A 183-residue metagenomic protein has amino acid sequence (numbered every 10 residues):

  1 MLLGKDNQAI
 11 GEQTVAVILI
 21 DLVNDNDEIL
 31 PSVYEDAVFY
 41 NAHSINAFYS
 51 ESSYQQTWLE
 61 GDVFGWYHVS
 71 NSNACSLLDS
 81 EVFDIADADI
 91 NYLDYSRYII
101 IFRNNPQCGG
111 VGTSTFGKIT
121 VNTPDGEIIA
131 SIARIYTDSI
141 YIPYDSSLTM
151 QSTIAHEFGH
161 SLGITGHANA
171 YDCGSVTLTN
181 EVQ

Functional and structural regions predicted by a protein language model:
M1-V182: Active-site-proximal segment of zinc-dependent metalloprotease catalytic domains
